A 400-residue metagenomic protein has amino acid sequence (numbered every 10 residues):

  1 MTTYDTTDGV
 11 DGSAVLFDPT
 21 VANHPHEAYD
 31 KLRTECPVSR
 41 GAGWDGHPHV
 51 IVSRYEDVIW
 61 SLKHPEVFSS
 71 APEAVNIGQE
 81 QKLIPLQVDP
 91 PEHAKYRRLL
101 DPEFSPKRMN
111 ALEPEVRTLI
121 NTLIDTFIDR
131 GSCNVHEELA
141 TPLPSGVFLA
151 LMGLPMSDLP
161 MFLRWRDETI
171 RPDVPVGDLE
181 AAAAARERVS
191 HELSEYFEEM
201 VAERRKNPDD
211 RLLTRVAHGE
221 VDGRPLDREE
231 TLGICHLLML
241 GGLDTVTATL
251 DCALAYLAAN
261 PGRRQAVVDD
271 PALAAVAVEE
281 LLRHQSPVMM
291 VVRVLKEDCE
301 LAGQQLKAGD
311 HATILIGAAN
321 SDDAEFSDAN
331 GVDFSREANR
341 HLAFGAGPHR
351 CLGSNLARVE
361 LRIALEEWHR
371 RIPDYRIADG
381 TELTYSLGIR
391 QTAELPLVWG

Functional and structural regions predicted by a protein language model:
M1-G400: Cytochrome P450
